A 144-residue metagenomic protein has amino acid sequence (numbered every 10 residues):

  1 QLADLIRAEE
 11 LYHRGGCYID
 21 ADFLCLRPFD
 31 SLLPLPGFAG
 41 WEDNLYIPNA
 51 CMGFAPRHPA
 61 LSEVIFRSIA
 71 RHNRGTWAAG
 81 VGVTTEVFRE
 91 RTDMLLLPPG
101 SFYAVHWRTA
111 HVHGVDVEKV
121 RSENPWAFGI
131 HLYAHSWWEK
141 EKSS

Functional and structural regions predicted by a protein language model:
Q1-D4, I19-S144: Glycosyltransferase-associated regions of secretory-pathway enzymes, highlighting luminal stem/catalytic domains
D4-G15: Small-residue hinge/turn detector
